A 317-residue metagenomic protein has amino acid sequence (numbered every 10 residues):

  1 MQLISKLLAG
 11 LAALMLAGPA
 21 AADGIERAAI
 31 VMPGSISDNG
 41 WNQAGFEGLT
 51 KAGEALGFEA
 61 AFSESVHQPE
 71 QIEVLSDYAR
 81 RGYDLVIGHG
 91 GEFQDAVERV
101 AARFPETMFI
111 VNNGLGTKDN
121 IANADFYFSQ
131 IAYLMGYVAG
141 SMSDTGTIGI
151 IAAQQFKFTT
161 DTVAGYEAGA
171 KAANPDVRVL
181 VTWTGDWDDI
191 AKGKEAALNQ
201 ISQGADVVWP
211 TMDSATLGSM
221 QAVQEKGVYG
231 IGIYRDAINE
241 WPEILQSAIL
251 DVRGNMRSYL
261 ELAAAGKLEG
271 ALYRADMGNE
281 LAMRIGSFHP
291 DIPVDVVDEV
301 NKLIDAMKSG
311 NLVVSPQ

Functional and structural regions predicted by a protein language model:
M1-L8: Bacterial N-terminal signal peptides that target proteins for export
G10-L14: Short, linear, compositionally biased motifs with a strong N-terminal bias
A17-P19: N-terminal signal peptide c-region/cleavage motif recognized by signal peptidases
D23-Q317: A residue-level marker of the well-folded mature domains of exported/periplasmic proteins
